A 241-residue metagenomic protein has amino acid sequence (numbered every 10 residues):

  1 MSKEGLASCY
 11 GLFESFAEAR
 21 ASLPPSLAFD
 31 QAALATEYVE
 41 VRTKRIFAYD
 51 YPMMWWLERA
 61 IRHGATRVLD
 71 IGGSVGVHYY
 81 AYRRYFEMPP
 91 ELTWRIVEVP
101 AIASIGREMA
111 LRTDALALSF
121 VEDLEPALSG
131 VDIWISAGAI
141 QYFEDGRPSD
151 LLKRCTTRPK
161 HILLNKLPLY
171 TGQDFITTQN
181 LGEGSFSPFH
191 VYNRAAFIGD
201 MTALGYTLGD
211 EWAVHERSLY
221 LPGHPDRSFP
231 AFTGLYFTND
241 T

Functional and structural regions predicted by a protein language model:
Y10-G64: Class I SAM-dependent methyltransferase Rossmann-like catalytic core, especially the SAM/SAH-binding loop
A65-V75: Conserved class I S-adenosyl-L-methionine
G73-V121: Class I SAM-dependent methyltransferase SAM/SAH-binding core
D132-G146: A short SAM/SAH-binding and catalytic strip from SAM-dependent methyltransferases
Y142-R158: A short, conserved alpha-helix within the catalytic core of class I
P159-G172, I176-T177: Conserved beta-strand signature within the Rossmann-like core of class I S-adenosyl-L-methionine
S187-W212: Short alpha-helix
S218-T241: Core SAM-dependent methyltransferase catalytic element
